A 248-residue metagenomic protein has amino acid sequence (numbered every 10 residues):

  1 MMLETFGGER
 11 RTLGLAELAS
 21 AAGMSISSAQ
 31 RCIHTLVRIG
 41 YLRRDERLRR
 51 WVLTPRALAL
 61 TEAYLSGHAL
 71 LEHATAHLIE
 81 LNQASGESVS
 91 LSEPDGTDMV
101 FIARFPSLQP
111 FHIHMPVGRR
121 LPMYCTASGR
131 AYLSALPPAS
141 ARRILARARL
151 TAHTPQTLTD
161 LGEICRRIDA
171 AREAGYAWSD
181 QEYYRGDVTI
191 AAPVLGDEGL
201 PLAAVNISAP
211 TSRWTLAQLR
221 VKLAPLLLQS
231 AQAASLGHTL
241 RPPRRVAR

Functional and structural regions predicted by a protein language model:
M1-E72, I79, Q232-L240: N-terminal helix-turn-helix
E9, S85, D95, R172 (+1 more regions): Residues at helix C-cap/C′ positions in short coil/turn segments immediately following an alpha-helix
R47-A148: Amphipathic alpha-helical effector-binding/dimerization core of metabolite-sensing transcriptional regulators
H73-L81, L145-A191, L219, L236-G237: Short, basic/aromatic recognition patches
R185, L202-R248: Juxtadomain coupling helices with adjacent low-complexity linkers
V194-D197: Sensor-regulatory modules in signal-transduction proteins
